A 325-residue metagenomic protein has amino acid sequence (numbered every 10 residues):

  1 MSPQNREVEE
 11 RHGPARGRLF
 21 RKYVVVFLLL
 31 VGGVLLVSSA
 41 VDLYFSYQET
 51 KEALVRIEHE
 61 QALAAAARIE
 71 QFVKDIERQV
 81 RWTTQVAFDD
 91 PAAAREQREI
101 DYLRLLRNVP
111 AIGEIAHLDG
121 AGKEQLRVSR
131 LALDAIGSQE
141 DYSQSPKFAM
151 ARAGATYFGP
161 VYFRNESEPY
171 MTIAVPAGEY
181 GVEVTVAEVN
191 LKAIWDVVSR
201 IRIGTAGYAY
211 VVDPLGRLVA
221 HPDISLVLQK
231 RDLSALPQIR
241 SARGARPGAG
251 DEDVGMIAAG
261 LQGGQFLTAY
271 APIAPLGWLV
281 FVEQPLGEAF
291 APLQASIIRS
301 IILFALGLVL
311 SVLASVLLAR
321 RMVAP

Functional and structural regions predicted by a protein language model:
M1-G17, I57, Y157-V161, A209 (+1 more regions): N-terminal sensory and localization modules of signal-transduction and trafficking proteins
E9, R56-I57, Q61-L63, F72-Y157 (+1 more regions): Extracytoplasmic/periplasmic sensory segments of membrane signal-transduction proteins
E9-Q48, I301-A314: Extreme N-terminal signal-anchor transmembrane helix of membrane signaling/transducer proteins, especially in bacteria
L106-A111, E124-I201, T205-Y208, A249-L261: Extracytoplasmic/periplasmic ligand-binding sensor regions of membrane-associated signaling proteins
D134-S143, S225-I239: A short, polar/charged loop-to-alpha-helix boundary motif
Y142, E166-R202, D213-P214, V219-P222 (+4 more regions): Conserved beta-strands of PAS-like sensory domains
L279-F281, L286-P325: Cytoplasm-proximal transmembrane signaling helix
